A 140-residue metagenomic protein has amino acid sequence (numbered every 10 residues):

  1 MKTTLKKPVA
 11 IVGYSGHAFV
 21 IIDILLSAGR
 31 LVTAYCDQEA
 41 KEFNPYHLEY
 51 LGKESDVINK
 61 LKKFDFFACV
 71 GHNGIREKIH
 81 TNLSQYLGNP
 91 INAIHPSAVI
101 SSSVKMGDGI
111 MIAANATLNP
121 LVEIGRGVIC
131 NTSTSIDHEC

Functional and structural regions predicted by a protein language model:
M1-P45, L51-N59: Hydrophobic, well-ordered beta-alpha structural blocks that scaffold small-molecule cofactor pockets
K2-T3, K60, V104, V122: Short, flexible hinge/linker loops that cap or flank conserved catalytic cores
K6-K7, V32, K63, L87 (+2 more regions): A general structural motif
G13, F66, P90, D137-H138: Generic structural signal for conserved hydrophobic packing positions in ordered secondary structure
G16-H17, G74-I75, K105, I136: Short alpha-helical
I22-L25, K78-N82, I124-G125: Short amphipathic alpha-helical segments
A40-I100: Phosphate-bearing ligand-interacting subdomains that bind or position ATP/ADP/UDP/GDP/NAD(P) or nucleotide-linked
P96, S101-S102, G107-D108, I112-A114 (+4 more regions): Left-handed beta-helix
